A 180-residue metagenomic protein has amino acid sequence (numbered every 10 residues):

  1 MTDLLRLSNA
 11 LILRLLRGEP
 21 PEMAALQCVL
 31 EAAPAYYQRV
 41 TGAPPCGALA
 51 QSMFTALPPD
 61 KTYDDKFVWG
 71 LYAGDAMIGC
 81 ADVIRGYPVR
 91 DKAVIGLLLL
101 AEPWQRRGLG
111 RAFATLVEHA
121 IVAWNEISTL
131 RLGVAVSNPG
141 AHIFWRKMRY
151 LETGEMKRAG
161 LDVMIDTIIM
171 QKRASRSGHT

Functional and structural regions predicted by a protein language model:
M1-L4, D162-T180: Terminal substrate-recognition subdomain of acyl/acetyltransferases
T2-Q105, A114-A120, W124-N125, E155 (+1 more regions): Acetyl-CoA-dependent GNAT
L97-L99, R131-G133, I169: Short aromatic/hydrophobic contact patches that present stacked aromatics for nucleic-acid/ligand binding
G108: Glycine-rich phosphate-binding loop
R111, V136-G154: Conserved active-site alpha-helix within GNAT-family acetyltransferase domains
A123-G133: Conserved GNAT acetyl-CoA-binding A-motif
L132-H142, A159-M164: Conserved beta-strand-loop-alpha-helix junction that forms the acyl-donor binding cleft
